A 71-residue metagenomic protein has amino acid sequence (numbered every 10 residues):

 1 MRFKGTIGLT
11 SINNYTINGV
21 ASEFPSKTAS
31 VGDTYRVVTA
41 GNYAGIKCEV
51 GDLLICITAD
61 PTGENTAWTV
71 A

Functional and structural regions predicted by a protein language model:
M1-A71: Surface-exposed receptor/substrate recognition regions of extracellular proteins
